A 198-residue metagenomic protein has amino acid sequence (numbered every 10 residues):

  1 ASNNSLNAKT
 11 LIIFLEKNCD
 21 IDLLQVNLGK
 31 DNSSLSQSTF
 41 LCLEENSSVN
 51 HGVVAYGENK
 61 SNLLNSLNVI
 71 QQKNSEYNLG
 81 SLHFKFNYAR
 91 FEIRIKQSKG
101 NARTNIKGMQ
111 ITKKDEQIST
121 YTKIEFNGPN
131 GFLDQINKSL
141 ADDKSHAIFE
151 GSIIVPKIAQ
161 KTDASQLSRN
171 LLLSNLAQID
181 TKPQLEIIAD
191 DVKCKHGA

Functional and structural regions predicted by a protein language model:
A1-A198: Conserved beta-strand/loop scaffold segments within soluble protein domains that form the structured core and edges
